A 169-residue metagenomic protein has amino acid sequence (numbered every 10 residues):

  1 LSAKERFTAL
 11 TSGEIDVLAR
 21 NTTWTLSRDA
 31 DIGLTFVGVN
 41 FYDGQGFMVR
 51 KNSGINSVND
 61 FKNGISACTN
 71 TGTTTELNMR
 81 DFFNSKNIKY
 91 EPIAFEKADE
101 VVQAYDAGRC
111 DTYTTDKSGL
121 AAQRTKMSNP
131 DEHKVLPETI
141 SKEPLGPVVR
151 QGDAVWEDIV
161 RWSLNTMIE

Functional and structural regions predicted by a protein language model:
L1, T23, D43-E100, S118: Bilobed "Venus flytrap"/periplasmic-binding protein-like clamshell domains and structurally analogous long
L1-D60, S118-S141: Acidic, polar ligand-binding/catalytic clefts
E5-A9, A98-A104, C110, G119-L120: Short, hydrophobic alpha-helical packing/hinge segments within bilobed ligand-binding/sensory domains
T11-I15, T23, N52, S66 (+7 more regions): Sec-exported extracytoplasmic/periplasmic mature domains
L18, M48, S66-N70, Y113 (+1 more regions): Short, well-ordered beta-strand segments
R28-I32, N78-M79, V102-A104, Q123-R124 (+1 more regions): Short, charged, surface-exposed secondary-structure boundary motifs
V49-I55, N59-K62, T71-T73, G119-L120 (+1 more regions): Extended ligand-binding regions for polar small-molecule ligands
P92, P130-D131, D153-E157: A residue-level marker of the well-folded mature domains of exported/periplasmic proteins
